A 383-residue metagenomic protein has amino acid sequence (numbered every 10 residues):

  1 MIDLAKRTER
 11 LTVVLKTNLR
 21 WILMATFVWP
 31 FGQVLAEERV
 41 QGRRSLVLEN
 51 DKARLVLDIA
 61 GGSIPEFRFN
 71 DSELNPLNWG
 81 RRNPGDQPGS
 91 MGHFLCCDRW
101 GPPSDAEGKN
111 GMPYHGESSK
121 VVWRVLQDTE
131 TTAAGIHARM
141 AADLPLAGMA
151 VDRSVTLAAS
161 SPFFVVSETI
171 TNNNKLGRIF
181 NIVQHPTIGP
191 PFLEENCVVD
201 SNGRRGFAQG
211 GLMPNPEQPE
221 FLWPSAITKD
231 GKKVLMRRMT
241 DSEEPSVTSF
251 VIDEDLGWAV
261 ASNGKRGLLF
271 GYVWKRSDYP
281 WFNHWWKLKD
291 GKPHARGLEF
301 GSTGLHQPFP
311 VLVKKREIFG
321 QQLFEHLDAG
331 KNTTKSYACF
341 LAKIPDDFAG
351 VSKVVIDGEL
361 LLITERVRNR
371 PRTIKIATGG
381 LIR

Functional and structural regions predicted by a protein language model:
M1, R7, F31, L35-A36 (+1 more regions): Intrinsically disordered, low-complexity regulatory regions of eukaryotic regulatory proteins
M1-T17: N-terminal secretory signal peptides that target proteins for export/translocation
R10, A25, K331-N332: N-terminal leader/targeting segments
T12-V13, F27, Q33-L35: Detector for intrinsically disordered, low-structure N-terminal pre-sequences
N18-P30: Bacterial N-terminal signal peptides
L35-V165, N173-R383: Surface-exposed acidic/polar loop and edge beta-strand patches at domain peripheries
